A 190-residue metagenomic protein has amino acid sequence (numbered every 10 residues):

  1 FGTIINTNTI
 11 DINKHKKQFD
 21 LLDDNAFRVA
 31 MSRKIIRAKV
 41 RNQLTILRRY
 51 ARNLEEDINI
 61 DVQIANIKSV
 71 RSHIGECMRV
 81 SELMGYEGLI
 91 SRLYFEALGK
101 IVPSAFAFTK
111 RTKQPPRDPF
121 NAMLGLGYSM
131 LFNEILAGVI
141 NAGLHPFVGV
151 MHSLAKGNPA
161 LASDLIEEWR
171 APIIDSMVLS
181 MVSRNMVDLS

Functional and structural regions predicted by a protein language model:
F1-I12: Glycine/small-residue-rich interface belts in oligomeric ring/scaffold proteins and their assembly partners
I12-S190: Active-site helix-to-loop segments that bind/position phosphate- or nucleotide-bearing substrates and donors across
